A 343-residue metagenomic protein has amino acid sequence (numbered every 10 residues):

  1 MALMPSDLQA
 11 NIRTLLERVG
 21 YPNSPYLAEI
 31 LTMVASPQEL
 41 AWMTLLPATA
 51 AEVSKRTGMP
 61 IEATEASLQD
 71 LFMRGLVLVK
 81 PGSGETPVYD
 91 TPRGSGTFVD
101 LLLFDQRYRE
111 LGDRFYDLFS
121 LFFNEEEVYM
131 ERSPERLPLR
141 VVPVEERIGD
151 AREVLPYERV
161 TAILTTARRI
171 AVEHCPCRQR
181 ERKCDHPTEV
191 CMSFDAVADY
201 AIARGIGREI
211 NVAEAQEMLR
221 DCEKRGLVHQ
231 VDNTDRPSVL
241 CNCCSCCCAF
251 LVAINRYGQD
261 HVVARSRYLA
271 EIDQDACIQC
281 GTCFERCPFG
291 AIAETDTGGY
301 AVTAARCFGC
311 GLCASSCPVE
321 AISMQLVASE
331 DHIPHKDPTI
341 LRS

Functional and structural regions predicted by a protein language model:
M1-Y26: Long, low-complexity, charged/polar intrinsically disordered regions in eukaryotic proteins
M33-T57: Short amphipathic alpha-helical interface segments
T57-M73: Short amphipathic alpha-helical interaction segments
F72-S83, I292-A293, I322-S323: A short, conserved structural fragment
E85-E125: Short, amphipathic alpha-helical interaction segments positioned at domain boundaries
N124-L269: Catalytic cores of enzyme domains
C175-C177, C241-C243, C248, C277-C283 (+3 more regions): Short cysteine clusters
L227-R236, Y257-R286, G290-G309, S323-H332 (+1 more regions): Ferredoxin-like iron-sulfur electron-transfer modules
